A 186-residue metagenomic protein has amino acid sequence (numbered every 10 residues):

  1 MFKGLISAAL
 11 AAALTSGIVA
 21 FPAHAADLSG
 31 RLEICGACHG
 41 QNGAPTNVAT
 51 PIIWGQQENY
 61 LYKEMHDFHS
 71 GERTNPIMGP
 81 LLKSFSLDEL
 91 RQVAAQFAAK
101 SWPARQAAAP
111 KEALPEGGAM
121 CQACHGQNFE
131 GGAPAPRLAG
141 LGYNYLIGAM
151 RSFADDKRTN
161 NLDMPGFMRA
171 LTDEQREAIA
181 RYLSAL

Functional and structural regions predicted by a protein language model:
M1-A9: Bacterial N-terminal signal peptides that target proteins for export
A8-G17: Bacterial N-terminal signal peptides
I18-L32, Q41-A49, A95-G118, P136: Electrostatic cytochrome c docking/interface patches
C35-N42, V93, G118-N128, I179: The canonical Cys-X-X-Cys-His
G43-R73, G79-S84, Q122, F129-D155: Gly/Gly-Pro-rich "capping" loops immediately C-terminal to redox-active cysteine motifs in periplasmic/lumenal
A44-P45, T74, A99-P110, Q127-P136 (+3 more regions): Inter-heme linker and motif-flanking segments adjacent to c-type heme-binding CXXCH motifs in c-type cytochromes
Y60, I77-P80, Q92, E116 (+4 more regions): Extracytoplasmic/secreted proteins, especially bacterial periplasmic and envelope-associated proteins
K83-R105, N144, R169-L186: C-terminal capping alpha-helices of c-type cytochrome domains
